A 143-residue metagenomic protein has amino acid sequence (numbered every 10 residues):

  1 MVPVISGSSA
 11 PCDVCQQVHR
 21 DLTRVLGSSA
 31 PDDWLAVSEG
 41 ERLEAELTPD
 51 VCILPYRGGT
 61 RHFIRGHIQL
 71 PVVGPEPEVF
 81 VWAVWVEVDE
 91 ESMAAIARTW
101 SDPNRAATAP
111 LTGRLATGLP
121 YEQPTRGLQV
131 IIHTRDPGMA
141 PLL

Functional and structural regions predicted by a protein language model:
M1-P77: Basic, glycine-/proline-tolerant helical and adjacent loop/strand elements that line or dock onto nucleic-acid
I5, Y56-H62, Q69-P71, V86-V88 (+2 more regions): Long, leucine/valine-rich, helix-dominated scaffolding and oligomerization segments
C12, L35, A83-V86, S101: Short linear interaction motif-like sites in intrinsically disordered regions of transcription factors
P31, V79-W82, A97: Intrinsically disordered regions, especially transient/low-confidence alpha-helical propensity segments and coil-helix
P31, W85-E90: Helix N-cap / beta->alpha transition motif
V73, V81-V84: Short, intrinsically disordered terminal segments enriched in charged and Pro/Gly residues
R98-L143: C-terminal, charged low-complexity interaction regions
